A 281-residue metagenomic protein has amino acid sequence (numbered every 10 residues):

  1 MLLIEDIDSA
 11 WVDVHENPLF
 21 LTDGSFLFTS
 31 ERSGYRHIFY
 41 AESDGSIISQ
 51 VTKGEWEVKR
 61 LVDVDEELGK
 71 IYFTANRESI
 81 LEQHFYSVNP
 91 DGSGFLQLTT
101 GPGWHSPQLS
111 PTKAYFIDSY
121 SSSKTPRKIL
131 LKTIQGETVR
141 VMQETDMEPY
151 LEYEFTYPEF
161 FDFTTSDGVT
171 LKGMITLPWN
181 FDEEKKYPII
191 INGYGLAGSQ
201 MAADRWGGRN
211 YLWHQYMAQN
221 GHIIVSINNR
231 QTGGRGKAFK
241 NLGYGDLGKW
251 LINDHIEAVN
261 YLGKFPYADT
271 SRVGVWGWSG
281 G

Functional and structural regions predicted by a protein language model:
M1, L21-D23, R32-S33, A41-I48 (+6 more regions): Secondary-structure transition/capping motifs at alpha-helix termini and the adjoining loop/turn into the next element
M1-L3, I38-Y40, Q83-S87, P107 (+2 more regions): Hydrophobic beta-strand positions in blades of beta-propellers and related beta-sheet-rich domains
M1-N17, E42-D65, A75-E78, V88-H105 (+1 more regions): Multi-bladed beta-propeller domains
I7-D13, T29-H37, T52-K59, A75-H84 (+4 more regions): A flexible loop/linker signature enriched in serine peptidases of the S9 family
H15, D23, Y35, L68 (+5 more regions): A structure-centric signal for secondary-structure junctions around beta-strands
L19-G34, A41-E42, V51-T52, V64-D65 (+4 more regions): Beta-strand C-termini and the immediately following turn/loop, strongest in propeller blades
W104-G281: Serine-hydrolase catalytic core recognition
